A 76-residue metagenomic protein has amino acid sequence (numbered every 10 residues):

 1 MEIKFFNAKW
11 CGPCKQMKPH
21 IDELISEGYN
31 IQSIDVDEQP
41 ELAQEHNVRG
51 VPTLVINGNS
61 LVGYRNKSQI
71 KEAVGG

Functional and structural regions predicted by a protein language model:
M1-I25: Local sequence-structure signature of Cys/Sec-based thiol-disulfide redox active-site neighborhoods
F5-N7, Y29-E41: Thiol-based oxidoreductase modules, predominantly thioredoxin-like and allied folds used for disulfide exchange
G12, E38-E41, S68: Short alpha-helical
K15-P19, E45, R65: Generic recognition of short, well-ordered alpha-helical segments
Q39, V51, L61: Active-site loop signature of alpha/beta-hydrolase-fold enzymes
A43-H46, E72-A73: Short amphipathic alpha-helix with an adjacent loop that forms part of the alpha/beta core around
E45-V55: Structural micro-motif
V55-G76: Non-catalytic, surface beta->alpha helical segment in thiol-disulfide oxidoreductase systems
